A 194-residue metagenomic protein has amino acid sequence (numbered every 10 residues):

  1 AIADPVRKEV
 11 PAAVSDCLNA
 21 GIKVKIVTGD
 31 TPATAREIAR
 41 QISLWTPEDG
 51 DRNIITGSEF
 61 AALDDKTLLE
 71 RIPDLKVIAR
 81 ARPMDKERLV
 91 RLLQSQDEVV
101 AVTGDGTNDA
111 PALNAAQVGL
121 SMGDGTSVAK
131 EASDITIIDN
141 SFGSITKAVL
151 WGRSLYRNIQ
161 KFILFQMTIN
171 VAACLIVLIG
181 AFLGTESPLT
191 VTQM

Functional and structural regions predicted by a protein language model:
A1-R36, A62-K66: Signature of the cytosolic headpiece of P-type E1-E2 ATPases
P5-V6, P83, P111, P188: Proline-rich low-complexity regions
P11-V14, T31-I42, M84-L89, G106-A116: Acidic, divalent-metal-coordinating active-site segment for phosphoryl/phosphodiester hydrolysis, typified by short
A20-G21, S95-D97, T107, N114-A116: Short loop/turn elements that form and flank the Walker-type P-loop nucleotide-binding site in RecA-like NTPase cores
I26, V100-A101, D105: Hydrophobic "anchor" residues on beta-strands that sit immediately upstream of conserved functional sites
G29, D105, D124: Cofactor-binding loop segments of dinucleotide-utilizing enzymes, especially the Rossmann-like FAD- and NAD(P)+-binding
I42, T46-V102, A116, L120-M194: Membrane-embedded transport module
